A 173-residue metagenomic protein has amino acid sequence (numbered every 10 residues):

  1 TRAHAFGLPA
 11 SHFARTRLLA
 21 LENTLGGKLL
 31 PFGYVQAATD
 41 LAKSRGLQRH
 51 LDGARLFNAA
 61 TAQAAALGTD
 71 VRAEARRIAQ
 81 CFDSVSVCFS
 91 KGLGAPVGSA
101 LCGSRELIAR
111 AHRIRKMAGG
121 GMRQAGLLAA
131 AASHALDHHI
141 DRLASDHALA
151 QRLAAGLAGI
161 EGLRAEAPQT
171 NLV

Functional and structural regions predicted by a protein language model:
T1-V173: Conserved PLP-enzyme active-site core in the AAT-like
